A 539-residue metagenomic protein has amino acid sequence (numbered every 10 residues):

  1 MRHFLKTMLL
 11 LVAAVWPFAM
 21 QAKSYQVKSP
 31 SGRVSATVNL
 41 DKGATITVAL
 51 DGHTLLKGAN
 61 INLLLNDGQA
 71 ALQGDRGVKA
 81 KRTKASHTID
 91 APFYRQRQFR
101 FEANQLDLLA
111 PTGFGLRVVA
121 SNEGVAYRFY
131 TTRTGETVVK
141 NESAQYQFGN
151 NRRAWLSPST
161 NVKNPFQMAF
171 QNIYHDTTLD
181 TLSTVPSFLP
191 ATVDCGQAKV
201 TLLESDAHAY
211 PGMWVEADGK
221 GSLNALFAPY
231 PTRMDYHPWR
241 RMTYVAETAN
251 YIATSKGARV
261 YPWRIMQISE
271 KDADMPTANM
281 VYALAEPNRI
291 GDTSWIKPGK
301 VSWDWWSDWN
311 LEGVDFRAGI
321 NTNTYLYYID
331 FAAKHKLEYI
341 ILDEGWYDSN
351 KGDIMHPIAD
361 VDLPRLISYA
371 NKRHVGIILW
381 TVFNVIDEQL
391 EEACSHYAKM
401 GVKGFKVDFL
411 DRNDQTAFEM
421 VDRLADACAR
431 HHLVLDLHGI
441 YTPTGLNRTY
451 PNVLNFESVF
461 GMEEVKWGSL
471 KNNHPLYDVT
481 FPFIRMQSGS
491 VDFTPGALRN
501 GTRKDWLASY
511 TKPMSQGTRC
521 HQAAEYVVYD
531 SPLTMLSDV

Functional and structural regions predicted by a protein language model:
M1-S24: Bacterial Sec-dependent N-terminal signal peptides
S24-A283, N288: N-terminal accessory beta-strand-rich subdomains and adjacent acidic, glycine-rich linkers that precede catalytic cores
F129, A332, D408, L435 (+1 more regions): Conserved, mostly hydrophobic/aromatic
V245-E247, Y282, L326, E344-D348 (+1 more regions): Intrinsically disordered, low-complexity acidic regions
I252, K256-F331, H335: An acidic-aromatic substrate-binding cleft motif
E338, K403, T534: Short acidic/polar active-site loop segments enriched in Thr and Asp
D343-T518: Aromatic- and carboxylate-enriched substrate-binding clefts and catalytic-loop regions of carbohydrate-active enzymes
K504-V539: Glycine-rich, aromatic-lined ligand/substrate-binding cores of catalytic and carbohydrate-binding domains
